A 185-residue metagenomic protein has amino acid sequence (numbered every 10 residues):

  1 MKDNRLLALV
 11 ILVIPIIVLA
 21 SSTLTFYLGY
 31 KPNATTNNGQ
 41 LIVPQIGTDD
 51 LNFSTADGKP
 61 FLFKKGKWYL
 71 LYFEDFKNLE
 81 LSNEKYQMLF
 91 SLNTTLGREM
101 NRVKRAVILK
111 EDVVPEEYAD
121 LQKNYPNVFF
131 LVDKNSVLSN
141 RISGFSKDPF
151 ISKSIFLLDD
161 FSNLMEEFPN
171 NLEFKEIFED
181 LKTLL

Functional and structural regions predicted by a protein language model:
M1-D50: N-terminal targeting signals for export/organelle localization
Y27, F90-T95, N163, K182-L185: Short, surface-exposed patches at the edges or C-terminal ends of soluble domains, predominantly
L51, S154-F156: Generic short beta-strand
P60-L89: Short active-site neighborhood of thiol/selenol oxidoreductases, capturing the structured segment around
Y72, R105-I108, L157: Structural beta-sheet core signal
L79-N124, S139-N140: Structural microenvironment flanking redox-active thiols in thiol-disulfide oxidoreductases
A106, Y118-K153: Short, internal strand/loop/helix patches that form the active-site neighborhood or redox-interaction surface
L157-L185: Thiol-/selenol-based redox modules, centered on thioredoxin-like and closely related oxidoreductase domains
